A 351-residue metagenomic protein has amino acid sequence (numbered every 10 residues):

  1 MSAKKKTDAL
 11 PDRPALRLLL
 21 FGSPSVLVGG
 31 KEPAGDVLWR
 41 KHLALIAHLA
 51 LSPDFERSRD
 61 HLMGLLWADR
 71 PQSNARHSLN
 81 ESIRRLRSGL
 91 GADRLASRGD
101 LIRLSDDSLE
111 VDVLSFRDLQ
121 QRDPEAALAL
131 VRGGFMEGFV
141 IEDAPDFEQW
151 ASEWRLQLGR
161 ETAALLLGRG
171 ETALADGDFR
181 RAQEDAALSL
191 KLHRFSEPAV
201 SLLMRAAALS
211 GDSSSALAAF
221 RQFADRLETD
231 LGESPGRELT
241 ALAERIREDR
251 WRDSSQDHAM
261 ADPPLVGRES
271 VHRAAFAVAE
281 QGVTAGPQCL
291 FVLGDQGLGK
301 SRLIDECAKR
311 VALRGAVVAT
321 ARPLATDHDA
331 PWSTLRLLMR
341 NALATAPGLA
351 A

Functional and structural regions predicted by a protein language model:
S2-D12, K31-K41, A47-R57, H61 (+4 more regions): Intrinsically disordered, charged and Pro/Gly-enriched terminal/linker segments that flank large helical-solenoid
F21-A34: Short, Lys/Arg-enriched N-terminal segment that forms or immediately precedes the first helix of a structured domain
R85, G89, Q222, R245 (+1 more regions): Alpha-helical DNA-recognition elements
L239, R268, S301: Short, conserved phosphate/pyrophosphate- and ester-handling motifs at nucleotide-, phospho-/glycolipid
P263-V278: N-terminal pre-P-loop "Q-motif" helix
E280-P287: Phosphate-binding P-loop
P287-I304: Walker A/P-loop nucleotide-binding motif
L303-A351: Conserved phosphate-binding/catalytic loops and adjacent sensor/switch elements of nucleotide-binding enzymes, spanning
